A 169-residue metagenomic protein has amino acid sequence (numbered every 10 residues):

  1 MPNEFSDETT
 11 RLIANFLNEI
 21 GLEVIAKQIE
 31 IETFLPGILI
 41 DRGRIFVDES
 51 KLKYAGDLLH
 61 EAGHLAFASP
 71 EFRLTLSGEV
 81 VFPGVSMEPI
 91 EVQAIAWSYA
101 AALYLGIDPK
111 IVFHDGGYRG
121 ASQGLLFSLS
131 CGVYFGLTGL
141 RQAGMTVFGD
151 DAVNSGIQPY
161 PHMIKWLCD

Functional and structural regions predicted by a protein language model:
M1-V24, W166: A metal-dependent hydrolase signature that marks the N-terminal structural subdomain at the beginning of catalytic folds
E4, R42-D57: Short pre-active-site segment immediately N-terminal to the catalytic Zn-binding motif
T9, A55, I90: Hydrophobic (often cysteine-bearing) scaffold residues that line and stabilize catalytic clefts of nucleotide/cofactor
E19, E23-R42, R119-Q123: Catalytic zinc-binding patch centered on the HExxH motif and its immediate surroundings that defines zinc-dependent
T33-F34, F67-S98, Y118-G120: Post-HEXXH active-site segment of zinc metalloproteases
G56-S69: Active-site recognition of the HExxH zinc-binding catalytic motif
A101-G117: Short helix/loop segments within enzyme catalytic domains that coordinate or immediately flank catalytic cofactors
A121-D169: Pan-zinc metallopeptidase signature
